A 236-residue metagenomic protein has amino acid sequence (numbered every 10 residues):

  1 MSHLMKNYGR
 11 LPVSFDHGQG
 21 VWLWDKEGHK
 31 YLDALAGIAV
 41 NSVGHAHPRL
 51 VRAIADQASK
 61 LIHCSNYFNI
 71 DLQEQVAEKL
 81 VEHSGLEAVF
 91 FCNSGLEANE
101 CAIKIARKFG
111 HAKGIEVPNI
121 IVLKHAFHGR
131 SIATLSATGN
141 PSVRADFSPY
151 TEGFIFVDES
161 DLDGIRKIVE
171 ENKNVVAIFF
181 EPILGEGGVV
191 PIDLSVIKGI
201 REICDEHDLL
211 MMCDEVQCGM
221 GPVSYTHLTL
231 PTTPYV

Functional and structural regions predicted by a protein language model:
M1-Q19, A36: Active-site-adjacent loop/helix segments that line or gate small-molecule/cofactor pockets in enzymes
S2, K30-I115: Glycine-rich loop-to-alpha-helix module at the N-terminal edge of alpha/beta enzyme cores
D25-K26: Short, acidic, Ser/Thr-enriched surface-loop or helix-capping motifs
V40-S42, G185-G188, C218-M220: Short, small-residue-enriched loops and turns at beta-alpha junctions that line or gate enzyme active sites
A77-V176: PLP-dependent aspartate aminotransferase-fold enzymes
V175-V189: Short acidic, glycine-rich surface-loop motifs adjacent to enzyme active sites
V190-V223: Catalytic PLP-binding core of fold-type I/II PLP enzymes
T226-T232: Conserved small/polar residues in nucleotide/adenosyl-binding loops
